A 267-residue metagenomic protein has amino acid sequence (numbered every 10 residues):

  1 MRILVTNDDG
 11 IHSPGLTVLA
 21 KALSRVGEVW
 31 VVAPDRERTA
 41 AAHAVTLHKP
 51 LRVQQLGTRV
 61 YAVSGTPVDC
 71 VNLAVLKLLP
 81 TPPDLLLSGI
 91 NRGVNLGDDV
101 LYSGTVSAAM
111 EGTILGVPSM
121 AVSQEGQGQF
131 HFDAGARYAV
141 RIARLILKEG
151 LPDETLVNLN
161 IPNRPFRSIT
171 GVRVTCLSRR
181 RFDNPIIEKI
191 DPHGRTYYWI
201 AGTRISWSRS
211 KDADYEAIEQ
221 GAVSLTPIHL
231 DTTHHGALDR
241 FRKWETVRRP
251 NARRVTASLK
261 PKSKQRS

Functional and structural regions predicted by a protein language model:
I3, P14-K77, T81-P82: A cross-family phosphate/adenosyl-ligand binding-site feature
V5-H12, D99: Short, glycine-rich nucleotide/cofactor-binding loops
T6, V32-P34, S64, S88-N91 (+3 more regions): Short beta-strand segments
L85: Short, Asp-centered acidic motifs that coordinate Mg2+ and/or phosphate in catalytic or ligand-binding sites
V94-S103: Glycine/threonine-rich flexible loop motifs
A108-G112: Hydrophobic/aromatic ligand-binding patch that stacks against planar heteroaromatic rings of cofactors or nucleotides
T113-G135: Glycine-rich phosphate/pyrophosphate-binding loops and their adjacent beta-strand/loop elements at enzyme active sites
A134-S267: Electrostatically charged, flexible surface regions
